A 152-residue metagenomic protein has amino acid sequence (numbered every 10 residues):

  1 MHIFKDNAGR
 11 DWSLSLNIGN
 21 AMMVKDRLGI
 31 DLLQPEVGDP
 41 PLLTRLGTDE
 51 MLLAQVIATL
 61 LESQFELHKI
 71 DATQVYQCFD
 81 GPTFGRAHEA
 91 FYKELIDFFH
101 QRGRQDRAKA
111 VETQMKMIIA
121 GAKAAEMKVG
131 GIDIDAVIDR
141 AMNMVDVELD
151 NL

Functional and structural regions predicted by a protein language model:
M1-D6, G29-T48, S63-L152: Charged interaction scaffolds used for protein-protein
M1-M22, R27: Short, extreme N-terminal segment that most often corresponds to the first beta-strand
L16-G19, T48, L52: Short, well-structured alpha-helical interface segments that form or flank functional binding sites
M51-T59: Elongated alpha-helical scaffolds
